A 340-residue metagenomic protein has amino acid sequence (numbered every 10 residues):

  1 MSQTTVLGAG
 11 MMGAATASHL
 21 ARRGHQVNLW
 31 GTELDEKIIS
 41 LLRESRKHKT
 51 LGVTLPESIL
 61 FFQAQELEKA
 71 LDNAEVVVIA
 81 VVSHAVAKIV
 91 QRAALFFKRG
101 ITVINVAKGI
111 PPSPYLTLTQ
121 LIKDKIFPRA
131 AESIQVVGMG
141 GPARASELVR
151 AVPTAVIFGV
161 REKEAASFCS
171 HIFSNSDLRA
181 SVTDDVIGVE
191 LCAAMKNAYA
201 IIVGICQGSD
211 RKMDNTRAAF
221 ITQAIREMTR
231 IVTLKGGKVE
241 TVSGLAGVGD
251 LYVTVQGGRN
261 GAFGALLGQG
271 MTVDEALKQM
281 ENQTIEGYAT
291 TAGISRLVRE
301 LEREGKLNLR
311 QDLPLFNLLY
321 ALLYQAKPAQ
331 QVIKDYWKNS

Functional and structural regions predicted by a protein language model:
M1-T54, I59-Q63, N73, R92: NAD(P)+-binding Rossmann beta1-loop-alpha1 motif at the extreme N-terminus of oxidoreductases
S2, I101, T154: Nucleotide donor/acceptor-binding cores
V6, L29, V103-N105, G138 (+1 more regions): Structural beta-sheet core signal
L7, M11, A15, K37 (+17 more regions): Conserved active-site and cofactor/substrate-binding residues in soluble primary-metabolism enzymes
L55-F62, E66-A151, C169: Rossmann-like NAD(P)(H) cofactor-binding subdomain of soluble oxidoreductases
A85, F96, P128-Q135, P153-T241: Internal alpha-helical scaffold of NAD(P)-dependent oxidoreductase catalytic cores
V203-G204, T233-S243, G247-S340: NAD(P)-dependent Rossmann-like dehydrogenase/reductase catalytic/cofactor-binding core
